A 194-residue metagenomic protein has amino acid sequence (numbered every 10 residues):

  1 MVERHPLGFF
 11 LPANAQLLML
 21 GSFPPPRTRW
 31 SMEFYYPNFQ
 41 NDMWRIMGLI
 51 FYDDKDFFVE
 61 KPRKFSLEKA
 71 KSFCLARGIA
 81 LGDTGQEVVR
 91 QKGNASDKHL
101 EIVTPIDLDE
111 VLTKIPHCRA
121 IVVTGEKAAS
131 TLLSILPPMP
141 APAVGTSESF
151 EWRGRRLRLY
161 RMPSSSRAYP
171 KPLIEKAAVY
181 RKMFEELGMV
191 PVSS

Functional and structural regions predicted by a protein language model:
M1-F9, P25, P37-F39, I46 (+2 more regions): C-terminal capping/extension of enzyme domains
F10, A70-C74, T113-K114: Short, conserved, surface-exposed binding loops centered on an aromatic residue
A13-S22: Short, hydrophobic/glycine-enriched beta-strand segments
N14-A15, H117-R119, R156: A general structural motif
S22, T28-R29: Low-complexity, small/basic-enriched stretches that occur predominantly at protein N-termini or linker tails
W30-L100: Short, surface-exposed acidic-centric catalytic microdomains
A76-I135: Internal catalytic-core helix/loop-beta-alpha segment that presents or stabilizes conserved functional determinants
